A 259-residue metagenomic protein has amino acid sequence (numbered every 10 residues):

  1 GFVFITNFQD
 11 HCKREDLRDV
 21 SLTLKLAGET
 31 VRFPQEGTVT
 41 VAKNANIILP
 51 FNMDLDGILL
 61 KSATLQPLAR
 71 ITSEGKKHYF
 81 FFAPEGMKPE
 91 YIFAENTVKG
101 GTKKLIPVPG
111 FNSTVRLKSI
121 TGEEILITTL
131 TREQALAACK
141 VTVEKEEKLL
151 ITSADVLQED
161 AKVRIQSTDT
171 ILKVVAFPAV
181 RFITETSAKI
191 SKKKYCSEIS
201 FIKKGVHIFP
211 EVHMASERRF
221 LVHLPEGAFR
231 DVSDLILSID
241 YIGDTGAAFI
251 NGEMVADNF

Functional and structural regions predicted by a protein language model:
G1-F259: Non-catalytic C-terminal accessory domains or segments of carbohydrate-active enzymes
